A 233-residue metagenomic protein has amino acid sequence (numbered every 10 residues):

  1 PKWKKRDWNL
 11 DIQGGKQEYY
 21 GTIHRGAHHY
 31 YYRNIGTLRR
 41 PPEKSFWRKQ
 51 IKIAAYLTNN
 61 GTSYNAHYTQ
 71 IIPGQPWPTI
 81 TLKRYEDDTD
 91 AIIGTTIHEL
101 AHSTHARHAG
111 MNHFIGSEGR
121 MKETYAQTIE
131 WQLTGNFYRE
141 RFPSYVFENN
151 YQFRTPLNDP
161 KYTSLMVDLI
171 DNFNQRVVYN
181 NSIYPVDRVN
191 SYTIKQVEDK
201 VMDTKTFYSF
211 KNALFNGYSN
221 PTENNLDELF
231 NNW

Functional and structural regions predicted by a protein language model:
P1-H28: Non-catalytic architectural context of zinc metalloproteases
Y19-D87: Auxiliary, metal-adjacent structural segments of Zn-dependent hydrolase domains
H29, R33-T37, S103-R107, I129-N136 (+2 more regions): Structured segments of extracytoplasmic/periplasmic soluble domains in secreted or envelope-associated proteins
G36-Y56, N112-E118, R139-N149, V177-E198: Surface-exposed patches in mature extracellular/periplasmic domains of secreted proteins
I80-T96, H113-S117: Short pre-active-site segment immediately N-terminal to the catalytic Zn-binding motif
G94-G110, E123-Q127, W131: Active-site recognition of the HExxH zinc-binding catalytic motif
I115-R154, N158, Y162: Post-HExxH zinc-binding segment in Zn-dependent metallohydrolases
Q152, P156-W233: Pan-zinc metallopeptidase signature
